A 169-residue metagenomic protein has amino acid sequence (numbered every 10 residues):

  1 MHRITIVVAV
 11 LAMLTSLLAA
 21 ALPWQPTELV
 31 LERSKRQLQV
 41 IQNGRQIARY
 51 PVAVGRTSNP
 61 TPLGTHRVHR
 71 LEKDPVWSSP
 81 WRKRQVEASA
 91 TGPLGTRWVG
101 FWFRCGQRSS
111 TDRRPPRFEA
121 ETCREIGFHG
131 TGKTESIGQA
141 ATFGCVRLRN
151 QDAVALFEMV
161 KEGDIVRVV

Functional and structural regions predicted by a protein language model:
M1-I4: Positively charged n-region of N-terminal signal peptides that target proteins for export
V8-S16: Bacterial N-terminal signal peptides
L14, R67, A88-S89: Alpha-helical interaction segments
L17-H69, V169: Intrinsically disordered, low-complexity, Pro/Ser/Thr/Asn/Gly/Ala-rich spacer/linker segments adjacent to signal
L22-Q25, N59-L63, P75-V76, W81-V169: Exported/periplasmic cell-wall-interacting domains
N43, K73-V76: Short, conserved beta-turn/loop elements at beta-strand boundaries and strand-helix junctions
